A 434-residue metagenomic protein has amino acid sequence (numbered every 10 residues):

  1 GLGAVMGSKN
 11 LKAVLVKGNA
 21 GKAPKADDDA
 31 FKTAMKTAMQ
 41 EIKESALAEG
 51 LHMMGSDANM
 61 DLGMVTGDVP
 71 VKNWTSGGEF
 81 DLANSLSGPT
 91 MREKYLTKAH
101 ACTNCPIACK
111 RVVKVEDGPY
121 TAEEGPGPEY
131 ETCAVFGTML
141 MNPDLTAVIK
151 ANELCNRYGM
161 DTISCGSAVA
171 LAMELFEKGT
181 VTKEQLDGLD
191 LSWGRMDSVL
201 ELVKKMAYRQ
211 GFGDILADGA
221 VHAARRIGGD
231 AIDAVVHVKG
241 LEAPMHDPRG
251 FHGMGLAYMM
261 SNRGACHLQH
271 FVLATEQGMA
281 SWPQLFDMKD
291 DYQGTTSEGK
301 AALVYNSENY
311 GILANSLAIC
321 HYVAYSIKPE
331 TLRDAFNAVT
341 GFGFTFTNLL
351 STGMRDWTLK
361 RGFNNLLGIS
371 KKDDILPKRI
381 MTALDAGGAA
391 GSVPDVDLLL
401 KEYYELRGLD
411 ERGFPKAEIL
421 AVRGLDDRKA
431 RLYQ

Functional and structural regions predicted by a protein language model:
G1-Q434: Extended C-terminal regions of large enzymes
